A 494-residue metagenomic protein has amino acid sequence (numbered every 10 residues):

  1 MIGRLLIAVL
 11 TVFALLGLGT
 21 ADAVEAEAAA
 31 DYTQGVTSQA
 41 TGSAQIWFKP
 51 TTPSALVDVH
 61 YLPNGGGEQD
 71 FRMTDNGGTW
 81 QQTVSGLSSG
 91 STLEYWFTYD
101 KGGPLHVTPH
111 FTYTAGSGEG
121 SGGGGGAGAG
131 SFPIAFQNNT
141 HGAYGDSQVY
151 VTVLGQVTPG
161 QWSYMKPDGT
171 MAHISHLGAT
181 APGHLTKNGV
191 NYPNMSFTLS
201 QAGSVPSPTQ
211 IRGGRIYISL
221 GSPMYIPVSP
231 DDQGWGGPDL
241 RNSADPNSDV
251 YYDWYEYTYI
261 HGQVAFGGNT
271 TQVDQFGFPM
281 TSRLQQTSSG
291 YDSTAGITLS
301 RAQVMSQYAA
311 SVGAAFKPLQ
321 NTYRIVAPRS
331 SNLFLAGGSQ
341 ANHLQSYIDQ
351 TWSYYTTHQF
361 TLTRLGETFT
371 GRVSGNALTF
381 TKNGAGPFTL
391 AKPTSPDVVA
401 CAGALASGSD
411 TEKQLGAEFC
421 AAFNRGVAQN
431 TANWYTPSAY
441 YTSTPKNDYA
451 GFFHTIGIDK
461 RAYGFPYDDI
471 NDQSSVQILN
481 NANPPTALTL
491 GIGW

Functional and structural regions predicted by a protein language model:
M1-A26: Secretory targeting and sorting signals
G3-V9, V36, W47, Q81 (+3 more regions): Short, flexible coil/linker segments at or flanking structured domains
T11, M73-T74, V427: Intrinsically disordered, low-complexity regions enriched in Ser/Pro/Gly/Gln/His and often acidic
V24-G126: Glycan-association/targeting regions that enable binding to alpha-glucans and other polysaccharides
D70, L93-F111, G116-W494: Extracellular low-complexity, O-glycosylation-prone Ser/Thr/Pro/Gly-rich "stalks" and linkers flanking catalytic
